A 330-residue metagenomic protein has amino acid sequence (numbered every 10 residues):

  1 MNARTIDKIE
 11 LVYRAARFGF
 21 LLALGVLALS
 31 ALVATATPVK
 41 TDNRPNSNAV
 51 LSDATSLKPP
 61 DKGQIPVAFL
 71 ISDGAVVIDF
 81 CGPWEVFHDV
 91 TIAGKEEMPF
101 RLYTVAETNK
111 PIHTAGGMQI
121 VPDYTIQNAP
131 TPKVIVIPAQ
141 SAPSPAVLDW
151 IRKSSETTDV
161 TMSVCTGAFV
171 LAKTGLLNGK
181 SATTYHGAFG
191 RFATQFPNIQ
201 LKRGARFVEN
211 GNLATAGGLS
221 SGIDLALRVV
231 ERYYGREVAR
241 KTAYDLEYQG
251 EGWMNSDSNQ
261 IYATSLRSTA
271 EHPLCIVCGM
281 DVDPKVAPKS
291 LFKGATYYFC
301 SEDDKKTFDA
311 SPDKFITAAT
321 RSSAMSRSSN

Functional and structural regions predicted by a protein language model:
M1-R14: N-terminal secretory signal peptides that target proteins for export/translocation
G19-A31: Bacterial N-terminal signal peptides
L32-T161, A168-K173, L201-R203, L227-Y298 (+1 more regions): Extended, subdomain-level signal for the structured scaffold at the beginning of enzyme domains
Q64-P66, S181, N212: Residues that mark the start of a beta-strand
F169-L177, V208, I223: Acidic/polar active-site rim loop that often engages polyanionic ligands
L177-R206, L246-G250: A conserved active-site-flanking secondary-structure segment within enzyme catalytic domains
G190-A216, S220-Y233: A charged, well-structured terminal subsegment
